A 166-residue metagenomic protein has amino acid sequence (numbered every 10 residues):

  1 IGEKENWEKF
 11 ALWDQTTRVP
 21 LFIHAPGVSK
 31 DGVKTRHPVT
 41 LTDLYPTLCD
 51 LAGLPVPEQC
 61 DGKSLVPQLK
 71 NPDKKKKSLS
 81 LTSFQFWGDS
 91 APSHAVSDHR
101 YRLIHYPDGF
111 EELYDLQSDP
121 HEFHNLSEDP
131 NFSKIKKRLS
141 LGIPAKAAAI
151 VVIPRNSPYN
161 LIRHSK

Functional and structural regions predicted by a protein language model:
I1-E3, K30, T42-Y45, D50-L116 (+4 more regions): C-terminal cap/loop subdomain of S1 sulfatases and analogous C-terminal strand-loop tails that border
I1-V33, T40: Histidine-centered active-site microenvironments of extracellular/periplasmic hydrolases and transferases
E8, V28-V39, L51-V56, F123-D129: Active-site rim elements
A11-L12, L21, K34, S64-P67 (+2 more regions): Conserved beta-strand positions that form and line the central face of beta-propeller blades
P20, I143-V151: A short, conserved beta-to-alpha structural element at the edge of catalytic cores that scaffolds binding
D119: Intrinsically disordered, low-complexity polar regions and short flexible loop motifs
I135-L139: Short amphipathic alpha-helical coupling segments at ligand-binding clamshell hinges and other catalytic/signaling
